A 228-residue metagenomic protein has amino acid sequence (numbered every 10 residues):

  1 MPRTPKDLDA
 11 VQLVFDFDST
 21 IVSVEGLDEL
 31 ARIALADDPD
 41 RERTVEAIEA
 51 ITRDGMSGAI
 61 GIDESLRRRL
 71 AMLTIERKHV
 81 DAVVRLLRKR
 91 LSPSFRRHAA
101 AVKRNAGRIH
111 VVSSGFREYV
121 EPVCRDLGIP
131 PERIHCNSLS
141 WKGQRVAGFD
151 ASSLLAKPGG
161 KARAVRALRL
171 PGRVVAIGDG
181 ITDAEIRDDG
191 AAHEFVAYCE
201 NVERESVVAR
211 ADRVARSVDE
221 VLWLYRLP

Functional and structural regions predicted by a protein language model:
P2-K142: Alpha-helical substrate-recognition element adjacent to the catalytic core
R43-A47, I51-R53, V202-R216: A short, conserved beta-to-alpha structural element at the edge of catalytic cores that scaffolds binding
S113-S114, R173-R213: Acidic, Mg2+-coordinating phosphoryl-transfer loop and its flanking beta/alpha structural elements, shared across
I129-S138, H193-C199, V214-R216: Short hydrophobic/aromatic-enriched beta-strand-loop microsegments
P131-G159: Glycine/Thr-rich beta-alpha phosphate-binding loop at enzyme active sites
C136-W141, C199-R204, D219-W223: Short, acidic/turn-prone active-site loops that include or flank metal/cofactor- and phosphate-binding residues
W141-G148, R204-D212, L224-P228: Short, charged, surface-exposed secondary-structure boundary motifs
A156-A184: Conserved Lys-Pro-Asp/Glu-containing loop-to-beta segment of HAD-superfamily phosphomonoesterases, centered on
